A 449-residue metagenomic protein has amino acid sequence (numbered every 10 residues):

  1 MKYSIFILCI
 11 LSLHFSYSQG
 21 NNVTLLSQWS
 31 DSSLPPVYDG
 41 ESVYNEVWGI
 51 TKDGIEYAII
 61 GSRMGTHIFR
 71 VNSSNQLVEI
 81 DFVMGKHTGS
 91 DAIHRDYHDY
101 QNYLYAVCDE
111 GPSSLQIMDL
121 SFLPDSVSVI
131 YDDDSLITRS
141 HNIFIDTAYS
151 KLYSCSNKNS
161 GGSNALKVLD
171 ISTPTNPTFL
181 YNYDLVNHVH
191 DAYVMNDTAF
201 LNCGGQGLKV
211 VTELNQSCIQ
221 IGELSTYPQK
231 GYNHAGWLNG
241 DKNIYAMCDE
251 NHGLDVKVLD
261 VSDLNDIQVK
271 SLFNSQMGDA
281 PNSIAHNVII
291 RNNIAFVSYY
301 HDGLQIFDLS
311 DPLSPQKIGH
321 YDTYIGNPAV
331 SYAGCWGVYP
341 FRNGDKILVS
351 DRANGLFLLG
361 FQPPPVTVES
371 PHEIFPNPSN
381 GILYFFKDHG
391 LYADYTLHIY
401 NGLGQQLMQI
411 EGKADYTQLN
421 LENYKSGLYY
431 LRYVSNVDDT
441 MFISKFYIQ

Functional and structural regions predicted by a protein language model:
M1-N21, N377, Q405, M441-I443: Bacterial Sec-dependent N-terminal signal peptides
K2, K151, K445-I448: A general lysine-centric signal
Y17-P364: Feature marking well-ordered beta-strand scaffolds used for ligand recognition
F361-E373: Low-complexity, Pro/Thr/Ser/Gly/Ala-rich linker/spacer regions in secreted, extracellular modular proteins
S370-F375, S379-Q449: C-terminal outer-membrane/trafficking sorting elements
